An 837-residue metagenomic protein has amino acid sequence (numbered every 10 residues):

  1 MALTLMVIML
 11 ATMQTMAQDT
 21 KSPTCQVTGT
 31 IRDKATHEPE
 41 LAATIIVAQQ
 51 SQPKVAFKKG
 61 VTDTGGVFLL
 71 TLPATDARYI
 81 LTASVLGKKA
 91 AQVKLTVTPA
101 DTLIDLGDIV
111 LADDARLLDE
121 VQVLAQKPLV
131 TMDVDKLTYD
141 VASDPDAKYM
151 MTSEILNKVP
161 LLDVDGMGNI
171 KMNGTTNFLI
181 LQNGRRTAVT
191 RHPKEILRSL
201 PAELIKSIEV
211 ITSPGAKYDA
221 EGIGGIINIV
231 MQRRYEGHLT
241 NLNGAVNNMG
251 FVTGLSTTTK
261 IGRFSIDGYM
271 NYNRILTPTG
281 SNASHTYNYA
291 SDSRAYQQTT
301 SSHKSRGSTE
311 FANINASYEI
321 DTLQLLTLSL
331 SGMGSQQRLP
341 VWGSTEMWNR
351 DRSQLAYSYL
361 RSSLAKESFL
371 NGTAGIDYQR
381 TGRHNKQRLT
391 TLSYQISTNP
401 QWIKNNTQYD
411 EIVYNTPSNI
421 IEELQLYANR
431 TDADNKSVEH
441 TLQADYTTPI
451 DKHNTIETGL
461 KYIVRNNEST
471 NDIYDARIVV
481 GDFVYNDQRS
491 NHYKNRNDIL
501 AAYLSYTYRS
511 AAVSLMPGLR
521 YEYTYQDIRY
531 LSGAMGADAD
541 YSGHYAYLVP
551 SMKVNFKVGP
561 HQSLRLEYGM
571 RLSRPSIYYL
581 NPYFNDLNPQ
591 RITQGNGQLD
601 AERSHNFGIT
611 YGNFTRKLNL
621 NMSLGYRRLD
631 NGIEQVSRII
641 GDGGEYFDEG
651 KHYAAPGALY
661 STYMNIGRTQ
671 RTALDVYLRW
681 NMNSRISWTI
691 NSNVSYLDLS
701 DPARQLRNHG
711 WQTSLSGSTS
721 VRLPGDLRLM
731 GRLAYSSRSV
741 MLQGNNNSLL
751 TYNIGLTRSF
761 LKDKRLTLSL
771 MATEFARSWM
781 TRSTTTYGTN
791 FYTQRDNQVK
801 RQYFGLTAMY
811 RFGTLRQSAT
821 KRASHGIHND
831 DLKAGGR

Functional and structural regions predicted by a protein language model:
R32, T44-A48, T82-L86, L103-P145 (+3 more regions): Short, acidic, small-residue-rich periplasmic hinge/interaction motif at the N-terminus of Gram-negative outer-membrane
S51-V67: Short, acidic Ser/Thr/Gly-rich low-complexity loop/linker segments typical of extracellular and cell-surface proteins
D108-V110, T152-I155, P193-E195, E209-V210 (+1 more regions): N-terminal periplasmic accessory domains that precede and gate Gram-negative outer-membrane beta-barrel machines
T152, K158, R185-T212: Short acidic/polar hinge/loop motifs at secondary-structure boundaries that mediate gating or recognition
I205, A220-I227, Y235-S284, R306-F311: Outer-membrane beta-barrel translocator/receptor signature
F311-N313, S317-S335, R361-L531, K557 (+4 more regions): Face-selective signature of the C-terminal outer-membrane beta-barrel domain
R430, E439-Q443, V484-N491, Q594-N596 (+4 more regions): Outer membrane beta-barrel strand-and-loop segments of large Gram-negative receptors, especially TonB-dependent
Y525-D527, P560-H605, Y626-A655, F775-T789: Surface-exposed extracellular loop regions of Gram-negative outer-membrane beta-barrel proteins, predominantly
